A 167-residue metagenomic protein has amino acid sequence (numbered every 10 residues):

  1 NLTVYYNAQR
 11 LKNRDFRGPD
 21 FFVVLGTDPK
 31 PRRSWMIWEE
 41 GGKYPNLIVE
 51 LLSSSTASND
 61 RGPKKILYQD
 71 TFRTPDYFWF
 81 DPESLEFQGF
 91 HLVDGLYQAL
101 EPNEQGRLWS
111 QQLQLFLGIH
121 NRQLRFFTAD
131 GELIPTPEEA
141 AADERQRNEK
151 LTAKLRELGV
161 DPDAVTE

Functional and structural regions predicted by a protein language model:
N1-L11: Active-site acidic/histidine clusters and adjacent loop/turn architecture that either coordinate catalytic ions
R10-P19, V24-L47, L51-F72, W79-E167: C-terminal interaction segment
